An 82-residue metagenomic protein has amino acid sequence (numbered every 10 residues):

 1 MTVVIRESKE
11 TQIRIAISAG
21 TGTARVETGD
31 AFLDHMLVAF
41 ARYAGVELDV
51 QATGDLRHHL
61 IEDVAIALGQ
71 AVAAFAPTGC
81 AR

Functional and structural regions predicted by a protein language model:
M1-R82: N-terminal intrinsically disordered, cationic/polar leader segments that include organellar targeting peptides
